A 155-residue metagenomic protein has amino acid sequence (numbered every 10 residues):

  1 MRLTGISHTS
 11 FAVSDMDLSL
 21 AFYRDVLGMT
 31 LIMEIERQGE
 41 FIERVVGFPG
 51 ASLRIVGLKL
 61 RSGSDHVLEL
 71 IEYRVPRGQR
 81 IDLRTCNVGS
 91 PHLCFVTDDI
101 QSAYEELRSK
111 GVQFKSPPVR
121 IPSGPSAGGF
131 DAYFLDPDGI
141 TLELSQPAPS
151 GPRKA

Functional and structural regions predicted by a protein language model:
R2, F11, E34, L68 (+1 more regions): Vicinal oxygen chelate
A12-S64, S109, P125-A127, Y133: Core segments of cupin and vicinal oxygen chelate
G39-R44, P76-I81, I121-S123, P152-R153: A short, acidic/glycine-rich surface segment
R61, I71-V75, P147: Generic beta-structure capping elements
L83-T85: Catalytic core of non-heme Fe(II) oxygenases with the double-stranded beta-helix
G89-H92: Eukaryotic phosphotyrosine signaling hubs
